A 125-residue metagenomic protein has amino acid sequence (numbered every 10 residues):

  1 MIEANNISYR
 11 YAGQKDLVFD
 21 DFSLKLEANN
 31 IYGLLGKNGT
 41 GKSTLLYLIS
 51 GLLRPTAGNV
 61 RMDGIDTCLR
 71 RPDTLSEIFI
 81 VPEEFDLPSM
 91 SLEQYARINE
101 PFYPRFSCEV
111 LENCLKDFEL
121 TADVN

Functional and structural regions predicted by a protein language model:
M1-D21, K25-A28: A short, flexible loop at the N-terminus of ABC-type nucleotide-binding domains that lies
A12, L53-P55, R61: A position-specific signal in ABC ATPase nucleotide-binding domains
Y32-K37: The feature captures the beta-strand-to-loop junction immediately N-terminal to the Walker
K42: Conserved lysine of the Walker
S50: Helix-to-loop junction immediately C-terminal to a conserved catalytic motif
G58-L69, D73-T74: Conserved ABC transporter NBD signature motif
P82-N125: ABC-family P-loop ATPase nucleotide-binding domains
